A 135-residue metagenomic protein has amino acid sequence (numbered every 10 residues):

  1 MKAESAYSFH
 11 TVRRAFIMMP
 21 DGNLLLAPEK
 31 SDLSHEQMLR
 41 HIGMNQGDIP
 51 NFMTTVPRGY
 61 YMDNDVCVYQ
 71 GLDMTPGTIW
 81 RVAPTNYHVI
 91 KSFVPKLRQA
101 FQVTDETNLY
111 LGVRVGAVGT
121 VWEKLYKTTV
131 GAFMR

Functional and structural regions predicted by a protein language model:
M1-R135: Eukaryotic phosphoinositide-binding membrane-targeting regions
